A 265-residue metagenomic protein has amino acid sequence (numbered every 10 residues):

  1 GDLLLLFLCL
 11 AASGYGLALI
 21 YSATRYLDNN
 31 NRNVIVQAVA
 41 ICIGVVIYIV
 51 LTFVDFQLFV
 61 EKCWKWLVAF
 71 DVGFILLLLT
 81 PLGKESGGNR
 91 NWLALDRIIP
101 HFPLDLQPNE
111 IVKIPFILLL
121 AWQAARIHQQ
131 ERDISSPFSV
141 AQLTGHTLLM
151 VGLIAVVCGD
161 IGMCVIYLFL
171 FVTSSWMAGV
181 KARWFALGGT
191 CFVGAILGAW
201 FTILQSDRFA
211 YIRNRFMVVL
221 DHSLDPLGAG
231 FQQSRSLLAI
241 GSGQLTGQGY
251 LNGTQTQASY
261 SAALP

Functional and structural regions predicted by a protein language model:
G1-L3, I134-A141, M217-G230: A short, flexible low-complexity segment enriched in Lys/Arg and Gly/Pro that occurs in N-terminal basic tails
L3-F7, A11-A12, A18-G159: Membrane-helix boundary/helix-loop-helix interface segments in multi-pass membrane proteins
Y21, R126-Q130, S175, V219 (+1 more regions): Conserved, well-folded catalytic cores of nucleic-acid-processing and energy-transducing macromolecular machines
Q37-A40, A178, M217-L224: Short extracytoplasmic/periplasmic juxtamembrane "stem" segments immediately C-terminal to an N-terminal membrane anchor
K65-L67, D71-V72, F138-V157, I161-L204: Hydrophobic alpha-helical segments of polytopic membrane proteins
K84-A94, H101-F102, L187-P265: Hydrophobic, glycine- and aromatic-enriched re-entrant/interface helices and adjoining loop segments
